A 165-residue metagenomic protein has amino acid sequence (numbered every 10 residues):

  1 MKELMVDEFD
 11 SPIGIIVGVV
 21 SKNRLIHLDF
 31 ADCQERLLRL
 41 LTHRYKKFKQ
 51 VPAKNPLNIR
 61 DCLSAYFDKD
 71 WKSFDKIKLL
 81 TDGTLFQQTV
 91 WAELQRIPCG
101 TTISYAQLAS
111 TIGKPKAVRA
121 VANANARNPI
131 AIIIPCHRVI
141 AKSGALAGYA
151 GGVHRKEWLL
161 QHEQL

Functional and structural regions predicted by a protein language model:
M1-P115, L165: Basic nucleic-acid-binding alpha-helical/helix-turn surface characteristic of O6-alkylguanine DNA
I77-L79, V121, L146-Y149: Short clusters of hydrophobic/aromatic residues that line enzyme substrate/ligand-binding pockets
L94, V118-R127: Major-groove recognition helix of helix-turn-helix-like DNA-binding domains
P115-V118, L159: LysM (lysin motif) carbohydrate-binding repeats in extracellular/periplasmic proteins that recognize
P129, I133: Major-groove DNA-recognition helix of helix-turn-helix-type DNA-binding domains
C136: Short cysteine clusters
V139: Active-site His/Glu-centered metal-binding helix of metallohydrolases
K142-L165: …primarily DNA-binding HTH/wHTH and HhH modules…
